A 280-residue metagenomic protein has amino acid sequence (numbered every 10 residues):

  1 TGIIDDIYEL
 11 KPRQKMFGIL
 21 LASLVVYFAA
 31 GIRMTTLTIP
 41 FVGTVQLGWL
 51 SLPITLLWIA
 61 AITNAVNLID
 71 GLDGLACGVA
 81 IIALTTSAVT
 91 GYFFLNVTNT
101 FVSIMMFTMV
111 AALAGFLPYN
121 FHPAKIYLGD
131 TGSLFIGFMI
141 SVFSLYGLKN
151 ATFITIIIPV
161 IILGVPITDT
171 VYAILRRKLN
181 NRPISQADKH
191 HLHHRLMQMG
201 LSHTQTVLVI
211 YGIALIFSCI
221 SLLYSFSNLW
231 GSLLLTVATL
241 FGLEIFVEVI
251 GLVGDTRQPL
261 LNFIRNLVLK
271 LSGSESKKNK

Functional and structural regions predicted by a protein language model:
T1-T168: "…together with the soluble PPM/PP2C metallo-phosphatase catalytic core" -> "…together with the soluble PPM/PP2C
T1-V42, Q46-L47, I54, I154-K280: N-terminal transmembrane signal-anchor/hairpin module of polytopic inner-membrane proteins
